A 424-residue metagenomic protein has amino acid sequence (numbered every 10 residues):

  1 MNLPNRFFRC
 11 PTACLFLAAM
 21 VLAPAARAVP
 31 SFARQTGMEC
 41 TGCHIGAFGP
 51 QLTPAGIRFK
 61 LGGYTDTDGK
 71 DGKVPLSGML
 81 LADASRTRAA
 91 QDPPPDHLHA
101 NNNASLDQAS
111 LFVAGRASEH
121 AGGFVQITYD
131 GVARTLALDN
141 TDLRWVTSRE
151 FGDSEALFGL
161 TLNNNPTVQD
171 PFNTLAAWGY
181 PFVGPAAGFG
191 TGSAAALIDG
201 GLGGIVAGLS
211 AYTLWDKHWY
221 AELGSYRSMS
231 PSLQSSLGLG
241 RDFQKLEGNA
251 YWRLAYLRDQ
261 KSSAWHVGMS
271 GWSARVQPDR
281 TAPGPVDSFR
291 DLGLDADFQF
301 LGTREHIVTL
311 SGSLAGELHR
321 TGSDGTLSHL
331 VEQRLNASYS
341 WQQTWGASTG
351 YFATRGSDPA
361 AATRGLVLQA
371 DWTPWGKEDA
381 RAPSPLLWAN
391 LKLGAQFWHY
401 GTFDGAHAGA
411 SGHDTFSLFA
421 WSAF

Functional and structural regions predicted by a protein language model:
A23-A25: N-terminal signal peptide c-region/cleavage motif recognized by signal peptidases
G37-A47: The canonical Cys-X-X-Cys-His
E39, L368-P374, G412-F424: Outer-membrane beta-barrel "beta-signal"
G42, S77, G122-F124, L157-T161 (+9 more regions): Residue-level detector of the transmembrane beta-barrel scaffold of outer-membrane proteins
Q51-T53, M79-R86, H99-P231, L246-Y251 (+7 more regions): Outer membrane beta-barrel
A89, R134-L136, Q169-F172, S230-S235 (+5 more regions): Outer-membrane beta-barrel proteins
H99-N103, G131-L138, D199-G203, G240-E247 (+5 more regions): Replace "Gram-negative outer membrane beta-barrel proteins" with "bacterial and organellar outer membrane beta-barrel
S262-G376, R381: Detector for outer-membrane/organellar transmembrane beta-barrel domains, recognizing the amphipathic beta-strand
